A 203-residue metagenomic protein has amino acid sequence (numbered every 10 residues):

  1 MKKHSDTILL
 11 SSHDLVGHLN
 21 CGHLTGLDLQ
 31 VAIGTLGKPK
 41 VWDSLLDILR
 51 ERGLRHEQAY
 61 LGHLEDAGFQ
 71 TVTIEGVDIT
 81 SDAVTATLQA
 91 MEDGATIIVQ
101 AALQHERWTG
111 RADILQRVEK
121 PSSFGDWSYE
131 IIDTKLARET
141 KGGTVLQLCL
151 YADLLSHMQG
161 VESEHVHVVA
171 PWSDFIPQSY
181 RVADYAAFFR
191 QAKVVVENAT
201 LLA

Functional and structural regions predicted by a protein language model:
M1-F124: Metal-dependent nuclease catalytic cores that hydrolyze phosphodiester bonds in DNA/RNA, characterized by
L29, K135, L146, V168-A170: Glycine-rich, histidine-containing beta strand-loop boundary motifs that form or position
I48, R52, A102, E106 (+3 more regions): Conserved aromatic-histidine-acidic binding/catalytic patches
S81-T87, T144-L146, F175-S179: Short, solvent-exposed polar/charged micro-motifs at secondary-structure junctions
T96, D113, S128-E130, S163-H167: Beta-sheet entry/capping signal
W108-L146: Non-catalytic protein-protein interaction segments used by genome-maintenance enzymes to assemble and couple activities
E139-G142, L154-A203: Metal-dependent nuclease catalytic regions and adjoining charged, substrate-binding loops involved in nucleic-acid end
L146-L154: Short amphipathic alpha-helical face segments that pack within enzyme cores and frequently flank/anchor catalytic
